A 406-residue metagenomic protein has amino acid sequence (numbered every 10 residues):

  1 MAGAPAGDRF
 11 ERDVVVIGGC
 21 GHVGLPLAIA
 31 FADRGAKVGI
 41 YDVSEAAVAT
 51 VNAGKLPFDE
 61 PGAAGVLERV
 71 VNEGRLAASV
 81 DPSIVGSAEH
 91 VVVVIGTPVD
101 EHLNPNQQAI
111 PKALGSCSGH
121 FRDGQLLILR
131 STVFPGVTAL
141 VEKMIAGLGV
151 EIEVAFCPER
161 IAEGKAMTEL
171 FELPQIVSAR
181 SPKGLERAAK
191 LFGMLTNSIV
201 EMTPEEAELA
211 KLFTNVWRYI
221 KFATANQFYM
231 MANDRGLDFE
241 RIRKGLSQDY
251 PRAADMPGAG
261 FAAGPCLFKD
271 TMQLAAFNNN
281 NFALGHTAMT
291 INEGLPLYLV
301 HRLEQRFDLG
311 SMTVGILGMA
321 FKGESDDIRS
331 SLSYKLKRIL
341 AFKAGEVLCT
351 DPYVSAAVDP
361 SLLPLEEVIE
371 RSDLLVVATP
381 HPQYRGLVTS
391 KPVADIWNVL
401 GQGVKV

Functional and structural regions predicted by a protein language model:
A2-V406: Structural/interface elements that position substrates and couple domains in central-metabolism enzymes
